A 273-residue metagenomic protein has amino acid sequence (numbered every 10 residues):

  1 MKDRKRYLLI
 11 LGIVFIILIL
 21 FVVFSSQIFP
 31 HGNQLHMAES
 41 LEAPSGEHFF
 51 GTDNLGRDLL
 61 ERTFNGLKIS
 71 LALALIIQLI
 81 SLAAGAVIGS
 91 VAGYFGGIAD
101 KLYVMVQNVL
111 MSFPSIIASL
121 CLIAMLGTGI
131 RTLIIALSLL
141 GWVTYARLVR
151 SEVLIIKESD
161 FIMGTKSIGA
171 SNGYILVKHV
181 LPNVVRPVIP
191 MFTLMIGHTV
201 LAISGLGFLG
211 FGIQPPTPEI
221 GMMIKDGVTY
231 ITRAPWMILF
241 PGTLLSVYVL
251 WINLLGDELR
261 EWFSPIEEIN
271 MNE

Functional and structural regions predicted by a protein language model:
M1, Q34-I77, D226-G242: Periplasmic/extracellular loop-to-transmembrane helix junction in inner-membrane transport proteins
M1-P30, V106, V185: N-terminal signal-anchor/first transmembrane alpha helix
S26-Q27, A74-Q107, L120: Transmembrane-helix boundary motif in ABC transporter permease subunits
F49, D53, L59, G93-Y94 (+1 more regions): Generic hydrophobic transmembrane alpha-helix motif, especially the helices
T52-R57, Y94-F95, L110, G164-N183 (+1 more regions): Short helix-to-coil transition segments within interhelical loops that connect adjacent transmembrane helices
Q78-L79, A86, S90, T128-K178 (+1 more regions): Membrane-cytosol interface at the C-terminal ends of specific transmembrane alpha-helices in multi-pass membrane
I123-M125, E152-V153, A202-L244: Glycine-rich helix-loop "coupling/hinge" segments at transmembrane-helix boundaries in multipass transporters
L140, R186, F192-I196, P235-E273: C-terminal transmembrane helix and the adjacent membrane-cytosol boundary/short C-terminal tail of inner/organellar
